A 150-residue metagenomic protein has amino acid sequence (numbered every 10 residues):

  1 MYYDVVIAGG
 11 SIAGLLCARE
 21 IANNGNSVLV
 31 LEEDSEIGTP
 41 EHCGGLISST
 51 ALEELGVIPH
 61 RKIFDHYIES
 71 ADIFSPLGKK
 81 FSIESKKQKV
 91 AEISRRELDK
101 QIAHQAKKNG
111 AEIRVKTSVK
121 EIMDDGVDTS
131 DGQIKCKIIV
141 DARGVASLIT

Functional and structural regions predicted by a protein language model:
M1-A13: Beta1/beta-strand and adjacent pyrophosphate-binding region of the FAD-binding site in flavoprotein oxidoreductases
Y2, D34-I58: Conserved N-terminal glycine-rich FAD pyrophosphate-binding loop of Rossmann-like flavoproteins
Y3, G25, C136-K137: Short, well-ordered alpha-helix to beta-strand connector turns
A8, E20-H42: Glycine-rich FAD pyrophosphate-binding loop
G10, Q105-T150: Predominantly flavin-linked oxidoreductase catalytic cores and closely associated redox partners
A13, C17-A18, A22, A106: Small-residue (primarily alanine) positions within well-ordered alpha-helices, especially packing/interaction faces
T50-Q101, Q105: A conserved beta-strand/loop capping segment in the N-terminal third of enzymes that catalyze redox or closely related
